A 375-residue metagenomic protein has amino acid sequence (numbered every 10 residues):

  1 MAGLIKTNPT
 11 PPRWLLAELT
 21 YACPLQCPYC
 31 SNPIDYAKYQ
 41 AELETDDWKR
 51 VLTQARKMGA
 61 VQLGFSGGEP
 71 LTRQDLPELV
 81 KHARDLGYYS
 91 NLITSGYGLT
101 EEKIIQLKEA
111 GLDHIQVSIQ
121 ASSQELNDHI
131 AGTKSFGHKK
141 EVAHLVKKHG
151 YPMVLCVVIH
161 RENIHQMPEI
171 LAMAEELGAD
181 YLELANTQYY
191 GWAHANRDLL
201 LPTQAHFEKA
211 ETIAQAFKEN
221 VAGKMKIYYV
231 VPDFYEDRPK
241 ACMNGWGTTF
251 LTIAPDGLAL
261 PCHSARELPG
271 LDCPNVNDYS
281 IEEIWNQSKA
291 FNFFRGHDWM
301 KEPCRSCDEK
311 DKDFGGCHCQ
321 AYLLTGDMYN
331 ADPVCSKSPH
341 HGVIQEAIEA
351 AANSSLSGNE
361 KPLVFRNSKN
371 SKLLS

Functional and structural regions predicted by a protein language model:
M1-H114: Conserved alpha-helical substructure of the radical SAM core
L16, Y229-V343: Accessory C-terminal segments flanking Radical SAM cores
D35, G68, Q120, T187 (+1 more regions): Flexible loop residues that form catalytic and substrate-binding hotspots at small-molecule/glycan-binding clefts
L43, Q74, K134, E162-H165 (+1 more regions): Residue-level signal for the nucleotide or nucleotide-sugar donor/cofactor binding architecture
L43-W48, Q320-C335, A351-S357: Short cysteine/histidine-rich metal-coordination sites, predominantly Zn2+-binding motifs
Q54-G67, D332-S375: Short Fe-S-cluster ligation motifs
Y89, E109-A110, S118-L260, S264-Y279: Radical SAM enzyme [4Fe-4S]-AdoMet core and its adjacent flexible, acidic and glycine-rich loops/tails across
